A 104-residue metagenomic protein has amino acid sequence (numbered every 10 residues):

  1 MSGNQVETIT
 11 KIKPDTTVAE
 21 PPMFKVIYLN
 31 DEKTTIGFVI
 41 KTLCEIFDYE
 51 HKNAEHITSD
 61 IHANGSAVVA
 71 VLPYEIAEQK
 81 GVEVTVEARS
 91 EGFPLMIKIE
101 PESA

Functional and structural regions predicted by a protein language model:
S2-A104: Terminal domain-initiation and capping elements
